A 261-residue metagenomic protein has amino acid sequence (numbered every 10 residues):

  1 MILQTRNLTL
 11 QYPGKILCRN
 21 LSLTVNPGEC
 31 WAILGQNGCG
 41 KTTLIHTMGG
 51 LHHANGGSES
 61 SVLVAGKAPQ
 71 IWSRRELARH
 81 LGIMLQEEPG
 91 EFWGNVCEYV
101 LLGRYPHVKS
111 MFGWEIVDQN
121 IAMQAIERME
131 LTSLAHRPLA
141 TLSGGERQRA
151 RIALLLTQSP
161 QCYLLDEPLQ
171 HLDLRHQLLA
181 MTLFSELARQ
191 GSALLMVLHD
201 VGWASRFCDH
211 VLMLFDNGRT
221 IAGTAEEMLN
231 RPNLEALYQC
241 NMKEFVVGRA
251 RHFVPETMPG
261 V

Functional and structural regions predicted by a protein language model:
L3, C18-N20: Conserved structural motif at the start of ABC-family nucleotide-binding domains
L34-Q36: The feature captures the beta-strand-to-loop junction immediately N-terminal to the Walker
G49: Helix-to-loop junction immediately C-terminal to a conserved catalytic motif
S61-E76: ABC ATPase NBD Q-loop/coupling interface
F112-G113, P138-L142: Conserved ABC ATPase signature
Y163-E167: Catalytic Walker B motif of ABC-type/P-loop ATPase nucleotide-binding domains
R231, E235-V261: ABC ATPase nucleotide-binding domains
